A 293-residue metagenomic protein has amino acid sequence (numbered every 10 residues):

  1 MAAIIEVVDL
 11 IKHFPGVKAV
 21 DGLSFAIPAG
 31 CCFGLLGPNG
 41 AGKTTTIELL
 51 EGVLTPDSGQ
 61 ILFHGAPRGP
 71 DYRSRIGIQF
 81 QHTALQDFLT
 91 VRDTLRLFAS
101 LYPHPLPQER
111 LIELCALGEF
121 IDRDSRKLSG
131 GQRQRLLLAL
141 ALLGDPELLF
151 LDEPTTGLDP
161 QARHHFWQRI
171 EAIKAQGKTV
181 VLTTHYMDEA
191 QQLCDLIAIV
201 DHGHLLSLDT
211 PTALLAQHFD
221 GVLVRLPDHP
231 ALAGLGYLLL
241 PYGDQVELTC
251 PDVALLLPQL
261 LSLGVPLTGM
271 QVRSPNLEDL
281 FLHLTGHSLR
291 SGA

Functional and structural regions predicted by a protein language model:
M1-I11, H287-A293: ABC-family P-loop ATPase nucleotide-binding domain
I5, K12-L182, M187-D195, I199 (+1 more regions): ABC transporter nucleotide-binding domains
V8, R225, Q271-R273: Solvent-exposed beta-strand sheet faces enriched in polar/charged residues
Y72, P107, T210, L235 (+1 more regions): Hydrophobic side chains in well-ordered alpha-helices
V91, Q108, P211, S274-L277: Structural motif detector for alpha-helix initiation sites
F166-P251: ABC transporter nucleotide-binding domain
D252-A293: C-terminal coupling/interaction segments
